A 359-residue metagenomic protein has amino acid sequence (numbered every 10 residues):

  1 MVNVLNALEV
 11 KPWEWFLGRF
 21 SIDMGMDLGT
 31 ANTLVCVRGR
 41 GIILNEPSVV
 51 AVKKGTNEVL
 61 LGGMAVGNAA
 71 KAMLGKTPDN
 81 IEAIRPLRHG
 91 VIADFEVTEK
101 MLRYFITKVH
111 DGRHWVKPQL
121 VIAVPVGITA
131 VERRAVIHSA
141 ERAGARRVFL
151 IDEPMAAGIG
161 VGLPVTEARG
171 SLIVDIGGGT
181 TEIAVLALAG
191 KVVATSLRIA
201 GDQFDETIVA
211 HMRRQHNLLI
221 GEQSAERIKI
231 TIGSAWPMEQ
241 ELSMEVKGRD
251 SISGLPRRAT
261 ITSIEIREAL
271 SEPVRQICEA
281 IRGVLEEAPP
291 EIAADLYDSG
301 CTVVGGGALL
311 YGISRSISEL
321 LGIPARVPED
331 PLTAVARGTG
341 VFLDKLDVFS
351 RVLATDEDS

Functional and structural regions predicted by a protein language model:
M1-I176, A184-T302, A308-S359: Nucleotide/phosphate-binding catalytic cleft detector across ATP-hydrolyzing and phosphate-transferring enzymes
